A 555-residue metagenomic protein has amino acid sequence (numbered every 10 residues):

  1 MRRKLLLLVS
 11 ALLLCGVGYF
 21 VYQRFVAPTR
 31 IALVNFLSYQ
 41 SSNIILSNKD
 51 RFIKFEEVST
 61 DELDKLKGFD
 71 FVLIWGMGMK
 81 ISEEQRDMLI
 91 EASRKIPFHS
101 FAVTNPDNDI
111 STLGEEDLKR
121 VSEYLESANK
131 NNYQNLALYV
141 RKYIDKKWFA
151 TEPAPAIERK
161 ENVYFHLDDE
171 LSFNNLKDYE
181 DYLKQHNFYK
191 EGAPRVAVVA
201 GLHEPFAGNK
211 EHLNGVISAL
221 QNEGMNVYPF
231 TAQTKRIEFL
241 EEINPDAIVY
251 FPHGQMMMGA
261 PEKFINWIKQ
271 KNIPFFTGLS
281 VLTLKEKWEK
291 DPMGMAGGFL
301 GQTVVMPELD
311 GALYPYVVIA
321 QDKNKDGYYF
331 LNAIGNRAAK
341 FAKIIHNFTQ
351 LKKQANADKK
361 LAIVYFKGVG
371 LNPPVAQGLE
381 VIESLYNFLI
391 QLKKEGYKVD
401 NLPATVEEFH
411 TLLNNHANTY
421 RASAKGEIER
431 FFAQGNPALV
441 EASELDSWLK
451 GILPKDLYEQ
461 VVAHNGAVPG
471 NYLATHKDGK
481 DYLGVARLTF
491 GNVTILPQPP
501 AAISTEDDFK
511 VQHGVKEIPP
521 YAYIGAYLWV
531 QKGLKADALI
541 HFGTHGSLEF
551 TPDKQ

Functional and structural regions predicted by a protein language model:
R2-Q555: An N-terminal assembly and electron-transfer interface module characteristic of large anaerobic redox and radical
